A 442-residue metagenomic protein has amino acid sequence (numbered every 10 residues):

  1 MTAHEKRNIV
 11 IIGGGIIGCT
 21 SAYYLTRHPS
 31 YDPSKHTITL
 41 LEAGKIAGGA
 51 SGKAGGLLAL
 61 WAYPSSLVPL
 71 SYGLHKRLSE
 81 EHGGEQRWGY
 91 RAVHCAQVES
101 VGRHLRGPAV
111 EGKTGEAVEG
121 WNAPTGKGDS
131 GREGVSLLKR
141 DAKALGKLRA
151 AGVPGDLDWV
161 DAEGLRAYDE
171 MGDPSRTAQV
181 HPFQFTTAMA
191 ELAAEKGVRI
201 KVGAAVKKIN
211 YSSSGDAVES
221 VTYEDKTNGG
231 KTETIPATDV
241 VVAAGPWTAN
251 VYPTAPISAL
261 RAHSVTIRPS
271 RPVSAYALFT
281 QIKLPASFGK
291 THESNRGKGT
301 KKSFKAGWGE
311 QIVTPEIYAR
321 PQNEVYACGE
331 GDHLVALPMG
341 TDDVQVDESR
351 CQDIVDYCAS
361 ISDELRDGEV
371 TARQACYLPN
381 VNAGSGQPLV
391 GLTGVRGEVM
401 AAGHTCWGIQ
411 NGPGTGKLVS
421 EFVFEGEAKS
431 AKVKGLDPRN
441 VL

Functional and structural regions predicted by a protein language model:
A3-R7, T20, T393-L442: C-terminal lid/capping helical subdomain adjacent to the catalytic/cofactor pocket in oxidative enzymes
H4-T39: N-terminal Rossmann-like FAD-binding beta1-loop-alpha1 element of flavoenzymes
E5, T227-D239: Core beta-strand elements of the Rossmann-like FAD/NAD(P) dinucleotide-binding domain in flavoenzyme oxidoreductases
V10-I12, T234-W247, G416: Short hydrophobic core segments
Y23-Y24, G56, W88-A92, A96 (+1 more regions): Active-site substrate-recognition segment that forms the wall of the catalytic cavity or substrate channel
Y24, H36-T37, A43-E119: Conserved FAD-binding subdomain of flavin-dependent enzymes
S66-L70, G172-L192, Q345-R350, C406 (+1 more regions): Short beta-strand to alpha-helix junction loop
E81-H82, Y90-R91, V98-V202, K208-A217: Flavin (FAD/FMN) cofactor-binding and adjacent substrate-gating region of FAD-dependent oxidoreductase domains
